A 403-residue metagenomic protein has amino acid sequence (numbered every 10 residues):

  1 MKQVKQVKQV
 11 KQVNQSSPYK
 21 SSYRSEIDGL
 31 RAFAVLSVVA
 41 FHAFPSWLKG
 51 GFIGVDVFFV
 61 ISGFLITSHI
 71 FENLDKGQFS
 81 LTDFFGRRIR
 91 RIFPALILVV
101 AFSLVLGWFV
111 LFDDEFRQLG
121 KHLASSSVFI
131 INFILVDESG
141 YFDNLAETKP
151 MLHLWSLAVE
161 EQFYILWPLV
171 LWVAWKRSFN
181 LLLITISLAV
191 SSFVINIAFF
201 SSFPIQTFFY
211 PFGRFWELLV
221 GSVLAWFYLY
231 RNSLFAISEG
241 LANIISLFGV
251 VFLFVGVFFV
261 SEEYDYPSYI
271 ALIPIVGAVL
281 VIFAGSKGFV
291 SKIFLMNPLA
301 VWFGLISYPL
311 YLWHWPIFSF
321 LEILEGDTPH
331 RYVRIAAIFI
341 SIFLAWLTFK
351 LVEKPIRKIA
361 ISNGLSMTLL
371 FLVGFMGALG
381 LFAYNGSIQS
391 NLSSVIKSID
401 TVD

Functional and structural regions predicted by a protein language model:
K2, V13-S362, M376: Membrane-interface helix/loop caps of multi-pass membrane proteins
K2-K8: Compositionally biased, low-complexity intrinsically disordered regions
V10, R24, I396-I399: Short linear motifs centered on Gly/Pro in flexible linkers and helix caps
G221, Q389-S390: Signal peptide processing junction and immediate N-terminal pro/mature segment of secreted/exported proteins
S362-Q389: Internal/C-terminal transmembrane anchor helices
S390-D403: Membrane/wall-proximal cationic-aromatic binding patches
